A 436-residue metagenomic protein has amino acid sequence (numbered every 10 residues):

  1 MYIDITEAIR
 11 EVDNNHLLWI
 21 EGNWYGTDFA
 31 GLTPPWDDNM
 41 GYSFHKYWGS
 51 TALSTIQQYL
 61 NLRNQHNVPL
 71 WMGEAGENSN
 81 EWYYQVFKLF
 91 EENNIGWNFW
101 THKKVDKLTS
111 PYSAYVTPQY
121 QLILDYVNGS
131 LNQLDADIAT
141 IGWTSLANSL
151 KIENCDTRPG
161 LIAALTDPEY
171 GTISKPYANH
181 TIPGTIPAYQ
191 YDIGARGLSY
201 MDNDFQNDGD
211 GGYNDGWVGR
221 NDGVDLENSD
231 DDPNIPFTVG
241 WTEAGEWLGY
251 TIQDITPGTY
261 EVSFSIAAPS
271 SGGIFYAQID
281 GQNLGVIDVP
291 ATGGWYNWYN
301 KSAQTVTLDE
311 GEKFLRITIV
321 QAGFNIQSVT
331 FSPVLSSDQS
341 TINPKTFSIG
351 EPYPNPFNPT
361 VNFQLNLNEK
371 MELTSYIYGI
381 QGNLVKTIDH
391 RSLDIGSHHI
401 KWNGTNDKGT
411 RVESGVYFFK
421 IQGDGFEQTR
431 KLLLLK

Functional and structural regions predicted by a protein language model:
M1-T101, T109, A114-P118: Extracellular glycoside hydrolase catalytic/binding regions
W82-T181: Aromatic-rich peripheral "rim/lid" segments of glycoside hydrolase catalytic domains that contact and position glycan
G160-V334: Extracytoplasmic
Y260-V262, K313-L315, H398, G415-K420: A short tyrosine-centered beta-strand micro-motif
Y299-T305, H399-N406: Exposed aromatic-hydrophobic patches
T318-V320, T405, Q422-D424: Beta-strand-rich extracellular modules
Q339-Y353, F357-G379, T387-R391, H399: Glycine-centered coil/turn sites that cap beta-strands in beta-rich domains
I395, K401, T410-K436: C-terminal tail/sorting-segment detector
